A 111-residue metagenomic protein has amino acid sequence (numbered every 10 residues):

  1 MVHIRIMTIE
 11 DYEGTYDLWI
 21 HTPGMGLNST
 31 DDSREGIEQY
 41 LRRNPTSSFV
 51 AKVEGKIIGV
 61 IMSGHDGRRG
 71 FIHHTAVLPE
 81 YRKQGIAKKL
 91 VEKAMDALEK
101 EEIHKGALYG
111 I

Functional and structural regions predicted by a protein language model:
V2-T15: A short beta-loop-alpha structural element at the N-terminal edge of CoA-dependent acyl/N-acetyltransferase catalytic
T8, L78, R82, I111: Residue-level recognition of the GNAT/N-acetyltransferase active site
Y16-T30, Y40: Helix-loop element at the rim of GNAT/NAT acetyltransferase active sites that forms part of the acceptor-substrate
E38-V50, F71: A short helix-loop-beta-strand connector motif used in the catalytic cores of GNAT acetyltransferases and, in some
V50, K56-G64, F71-A76: Conserved beta-strand in the GNAT
G64-H73, R82, E101-H104: A conserved beta-turn-beta hairpin within the catalytic core of GNAT-like acetyltransferases that forms part
V77, K83-D96: Conserved acetyl-CoA-binding loop-helix of GNAT-fold acetyltransferases
L98-I111: Conserved GNAT acetyl-CoA-binding A-motif
